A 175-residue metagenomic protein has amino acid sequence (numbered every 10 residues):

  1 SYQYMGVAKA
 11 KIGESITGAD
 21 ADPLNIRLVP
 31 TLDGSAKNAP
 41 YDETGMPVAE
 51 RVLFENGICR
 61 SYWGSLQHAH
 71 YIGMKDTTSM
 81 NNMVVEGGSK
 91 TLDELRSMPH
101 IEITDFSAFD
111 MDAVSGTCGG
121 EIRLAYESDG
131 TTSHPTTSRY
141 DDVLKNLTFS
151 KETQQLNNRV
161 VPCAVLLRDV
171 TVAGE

Functional and structural regions predicted by a protein language model:
S1-E175: N-terminal small-residue-enriched
